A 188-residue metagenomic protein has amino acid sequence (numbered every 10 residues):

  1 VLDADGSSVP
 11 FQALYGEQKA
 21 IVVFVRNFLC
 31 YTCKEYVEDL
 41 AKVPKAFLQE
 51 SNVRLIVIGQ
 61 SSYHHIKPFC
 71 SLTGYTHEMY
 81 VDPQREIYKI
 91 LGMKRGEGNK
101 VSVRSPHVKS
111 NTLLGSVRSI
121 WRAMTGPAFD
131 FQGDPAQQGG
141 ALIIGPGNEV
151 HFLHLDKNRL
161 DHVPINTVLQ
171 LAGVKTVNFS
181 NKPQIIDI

Functional and structural regions predicted by a protein language model:
V1-A13, K175-I188: Eukaryotic N-terminal low-complexity, Ser/Thr- and Lys/Arg-rich leader segments that predominantly function as
G6-V9, K42, Y63-I66, A128-F129 (+1 more regions): Eukaryotic intrinsically disordered and solvent-exposed regulatory patches
P10-K42, R54-L55: Short active-site neighborhood of thiol/selenol oxidoreductases, capturing the structured segment around
G16-E17, E50, A136: A generic fold-level signal
R26, Q60, P146: Cofactor-binding loop segments of dinucleotide-utilizing enzymes, especially the Rossmann-like FAD- and NAD(P)+-binding
Y36-E78, D82-I90: Structural microenvironment flanking redox-active thiols in thiol-disulfide oxidoreductases
Y75-E78, D82-L160: Thiol/selenol-based redox catalytic cores and closely related redox-interacting motifs
R159-K175: A short, polar/charged loop-to-alpha-helix boundary motif
